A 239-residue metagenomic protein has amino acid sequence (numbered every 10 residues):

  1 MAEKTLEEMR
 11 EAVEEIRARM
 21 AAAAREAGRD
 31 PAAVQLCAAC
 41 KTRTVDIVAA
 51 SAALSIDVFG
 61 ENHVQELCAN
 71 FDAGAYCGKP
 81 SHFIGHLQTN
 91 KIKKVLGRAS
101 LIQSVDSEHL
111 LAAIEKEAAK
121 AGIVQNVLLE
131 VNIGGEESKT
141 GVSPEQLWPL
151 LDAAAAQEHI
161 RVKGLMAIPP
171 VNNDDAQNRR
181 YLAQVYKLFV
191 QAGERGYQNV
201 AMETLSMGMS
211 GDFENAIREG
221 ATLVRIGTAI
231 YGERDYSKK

Functional and structural regions predicted by a protein language model:
M1-K187, Q191-G211, I217-E219, Y231-E233: Conserved alpha/beta-domain cores
A221-K239: Gly/Pro- and small hydrophobic-enriched strand-loop and loop-to-helix capping segments that sit at the rims
